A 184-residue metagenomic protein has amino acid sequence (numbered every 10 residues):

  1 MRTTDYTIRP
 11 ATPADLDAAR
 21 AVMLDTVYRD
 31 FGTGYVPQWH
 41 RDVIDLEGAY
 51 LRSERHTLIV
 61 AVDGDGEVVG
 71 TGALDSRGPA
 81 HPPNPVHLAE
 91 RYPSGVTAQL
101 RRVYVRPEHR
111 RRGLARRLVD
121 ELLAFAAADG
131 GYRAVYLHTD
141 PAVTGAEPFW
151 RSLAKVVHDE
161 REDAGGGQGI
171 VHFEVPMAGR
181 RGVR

Functional and structural regions predicted by a protein language model:
M1-R2, R181-R184: Actinobacteria-biased recognition of intrinsically disordered, low-complexity terminal regions
D5-T7: Extreme N-terminal starter segment of soluble prokaryotic enzymes
P10-R102, R106, V119-E121, F125 (+2 more regions): Acetyl-CoA-dependent GNAT
R110, Y136-A146, A164-G167: Conserved beta-strand-loop-alpha-helix junction that forms the acyl-donor binding cleft
G113: Conserved G/P- and acidic residue-centered "switch" motifs that form tight phosphate/ATP-binding loops in soluble
A126-H138: Conserved GNAT acetyl-CoA-binding A-motif
W150-E160: Conserved acetyl-CoA-binding loop of GNAT-fold acetyltransferases
